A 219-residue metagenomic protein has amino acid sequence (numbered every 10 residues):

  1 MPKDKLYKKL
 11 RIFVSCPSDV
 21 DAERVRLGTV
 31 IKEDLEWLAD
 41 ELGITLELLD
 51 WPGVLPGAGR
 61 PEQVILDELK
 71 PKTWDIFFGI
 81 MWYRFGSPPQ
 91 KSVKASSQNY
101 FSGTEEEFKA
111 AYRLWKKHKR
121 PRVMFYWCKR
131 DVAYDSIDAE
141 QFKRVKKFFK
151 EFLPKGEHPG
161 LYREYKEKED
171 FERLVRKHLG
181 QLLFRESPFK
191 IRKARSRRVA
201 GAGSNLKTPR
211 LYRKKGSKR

Functional and structural regions predicted by a protein language model:
M1-D19, P71-T73, A111-K116, F149-K155 (+3 more regions): Glycine/serine-rich loop-strand microenvironments at binding/catalytic pocket rims
M1-M81, K117, R197-G203, K207-R219: Conserved N-terminal substructure of TIR/SEFIR domains
D4, K129-K218: C-terminal interaction surface of TIR/SEFIR-family domains
V20-L27, G57-P61, Y100-E107, Q141 (+2 more regions): Phosphate/oxyanion-binding active-site loops and adjacent basic polyanion-contact surfaces
E23, A58, S87-P88, V132-D138: Switch/connector loops and helix/strand junctions flanking conserved nucleotide-binding motifs in nucleotide-processing
L49, F78, R122-Y126, R163: Hydrophobic/aromatic beta-strand patches that form the interior of the parallel beta-sheet core in alpha/beta enzyme
V54-P61, Y83-L114: Conserved TIR/SEFIR loop-to-helix hotspot centered on a Trp-containing motif with a nearby acidic residue
W74, L114-D131: A short helix->loop->beta-strand "cap" motif at the edges of active sites that frequently abuts
